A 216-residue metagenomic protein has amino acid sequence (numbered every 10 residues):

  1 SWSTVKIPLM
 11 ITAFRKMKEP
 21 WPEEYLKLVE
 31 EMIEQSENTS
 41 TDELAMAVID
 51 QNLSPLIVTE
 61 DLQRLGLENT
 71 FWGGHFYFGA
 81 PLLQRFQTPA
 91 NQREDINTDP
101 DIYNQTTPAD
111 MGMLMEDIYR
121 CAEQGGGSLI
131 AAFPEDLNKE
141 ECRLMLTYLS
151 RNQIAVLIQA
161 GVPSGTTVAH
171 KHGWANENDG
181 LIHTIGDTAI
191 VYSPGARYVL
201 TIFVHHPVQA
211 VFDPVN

Functional and structural regions predicted by a protein language model:
S1, P20-E24, Y119, L137: Short, surface-exposed helix-loop/turn micro-motifs enriched in polar/charged residues
S1-W21, M32, L200: Active-site SXXK
I7-I11, N38-T39, L56: A generic alpha-helix surface/boundary motif
M10-F14, D42, G112: Short, hydrophobic alpha-helix immediately C-terminal to the catalytic nucleophile
F14-T39, R64: Active-site-proximal loop and beta-strand segments within enzyme catalytic domains
E24-V29, T39-A47, D95-T98: Short acidic, glycine/Ser/Thr-rich loop/turn "cap" segments at secondary-structure junctions
A45-N216: Penicillin-recognizing serine hydrolase domain
